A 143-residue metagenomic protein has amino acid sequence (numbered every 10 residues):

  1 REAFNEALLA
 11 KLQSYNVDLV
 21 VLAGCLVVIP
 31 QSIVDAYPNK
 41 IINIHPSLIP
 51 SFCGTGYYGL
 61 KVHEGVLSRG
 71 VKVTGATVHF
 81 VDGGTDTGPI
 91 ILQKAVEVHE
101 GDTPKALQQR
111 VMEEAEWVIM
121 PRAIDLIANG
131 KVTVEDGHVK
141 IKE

Functional and structural regions predicted by a protein language model:
R1-E143: One-carbon transfer enzymes
